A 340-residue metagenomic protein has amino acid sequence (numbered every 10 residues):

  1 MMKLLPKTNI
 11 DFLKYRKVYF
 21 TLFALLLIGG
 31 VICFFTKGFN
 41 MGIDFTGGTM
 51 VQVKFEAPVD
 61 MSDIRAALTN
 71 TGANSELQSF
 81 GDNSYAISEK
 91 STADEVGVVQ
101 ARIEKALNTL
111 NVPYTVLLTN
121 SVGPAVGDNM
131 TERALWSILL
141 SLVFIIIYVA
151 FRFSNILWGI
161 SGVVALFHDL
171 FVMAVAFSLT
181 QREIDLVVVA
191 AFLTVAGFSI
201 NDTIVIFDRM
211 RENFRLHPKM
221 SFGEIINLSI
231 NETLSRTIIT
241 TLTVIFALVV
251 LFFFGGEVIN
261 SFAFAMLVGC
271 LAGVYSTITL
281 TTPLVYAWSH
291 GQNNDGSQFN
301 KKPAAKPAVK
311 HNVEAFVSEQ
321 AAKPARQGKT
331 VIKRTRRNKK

Functional and structural regions predicted by a protein language model:
M1-S141, I145-F153, E183, E314-K340: Structural signature of multi-pass, alpha-helical inner-membrane proteins
M2-L4, D11-R16, F254-K340: Hydrophobic alpha-helical transmembrane segments of membrane transport and translocation systems, primarily multi-pass
F23, F45, V51, V126 (+5 more regions): Residue-level signature of catalytic and energy-coupling elements of molecular machines, predominantly ATP/GTP-dependent
K37-G38, R152-I156, T180-R182, F254-G256 (+1 more regions): Short helix-capping/hinge motifs at transmembrane helix termini and TM-loop junctions
N129, R133-W136, G162, K219-F254 (+4 more regions): Pore- and gate-forming transmembrane helices of large, multi-pass membrane proteins
T131-V172, A176, L193, T241-F253: Internal alpha-helical transmembrane segments of multipass membrane proteins, especially hydrophobic lipid-embedded
G159-R211: Hydrophobic transmembrane alpha-helices and their membrane-interface caps in long multi-pass transport proteins
V189-R209, N231, S235, I239-F246 (+1 more regions): Transmembrane alpha-helix detector for multi-pass membrane proteins
